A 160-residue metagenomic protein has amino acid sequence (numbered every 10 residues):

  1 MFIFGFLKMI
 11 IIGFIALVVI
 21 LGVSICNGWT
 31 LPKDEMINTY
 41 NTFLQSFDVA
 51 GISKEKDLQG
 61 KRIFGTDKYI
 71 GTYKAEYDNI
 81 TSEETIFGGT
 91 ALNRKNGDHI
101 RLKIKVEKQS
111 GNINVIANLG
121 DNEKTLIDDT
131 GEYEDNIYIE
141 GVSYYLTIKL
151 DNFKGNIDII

Functional and structural regions predicted by a protein language model:
G5-C26: Hydrophobic membrane-insertion alpha-helices, especially the h-region of bacterial N-terminal signal peptides
T30-A91: Transition segment at domain starts
G71, G131, E140-Y144: A glycine-anchored, Pro-Gly-centered beta-turn/N-cap motif
T85-T90, I127-N136: Short, solvent-exposed S/T- and G/P-enriched segments that are highly enriched in secreted/extracellular and lumenal
N93-R101, G141-S143: Extended extracellular/luminal ectodomain segments enriched in beta-structured repeat modules
K95, K105-N114, F153-G155: Extended, low-complexity, turn-rich repeat/linker tracts enriched in Gly/Pro/Ser/Thr and Asp/Glu that occur
Q109-I127: Short, surface-exposed beta-strand/strand-loop-strand elements in extracellular ectodomains
L150-I160: Edge beta-strands of jelly-roll/beta-sandwich modules across compartments, strongly enriched in secreted/luminal
